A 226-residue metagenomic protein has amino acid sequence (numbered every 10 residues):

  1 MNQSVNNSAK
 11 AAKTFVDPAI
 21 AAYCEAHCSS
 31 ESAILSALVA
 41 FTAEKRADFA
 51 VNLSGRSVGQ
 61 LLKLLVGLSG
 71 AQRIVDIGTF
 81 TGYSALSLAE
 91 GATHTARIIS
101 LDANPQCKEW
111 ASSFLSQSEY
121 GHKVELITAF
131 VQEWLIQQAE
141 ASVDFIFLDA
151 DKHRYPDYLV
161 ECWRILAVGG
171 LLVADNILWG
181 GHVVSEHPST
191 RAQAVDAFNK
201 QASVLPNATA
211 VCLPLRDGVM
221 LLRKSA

Functional and structural regions predicted by a protein language model:
M1-F145, K152-V173, I177-A226: A short alpha-helical cap/connector motif
